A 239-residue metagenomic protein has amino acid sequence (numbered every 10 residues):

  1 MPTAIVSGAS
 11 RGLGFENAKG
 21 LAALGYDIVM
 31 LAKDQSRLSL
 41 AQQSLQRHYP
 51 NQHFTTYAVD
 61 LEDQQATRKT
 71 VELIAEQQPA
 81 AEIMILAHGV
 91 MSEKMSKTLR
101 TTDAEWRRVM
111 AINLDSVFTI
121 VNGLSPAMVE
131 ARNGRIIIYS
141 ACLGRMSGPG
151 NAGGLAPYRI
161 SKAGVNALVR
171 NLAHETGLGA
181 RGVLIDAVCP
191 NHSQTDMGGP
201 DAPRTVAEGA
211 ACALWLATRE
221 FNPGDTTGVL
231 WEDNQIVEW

Functional and structural regions predicted by a protein language model:
M1-V29: Canonical Rossmann dinucleotide-binding motif of NAD(H)/NADP(H)-dependent dehydrogenases/reductases, specifically
L24-L40: Conserved glycine-rich Rossmann-like NAD(P)H-binding loop of the short-chain dehydrogenase/reductase
Q35-S36, A58-K69, D103: The beta1-alpha1 cofactor-binding region of Rossmann-like NAD(H)/NADP(H)-dependent oxidoreductases
K69-E76, S96-R100, A104-A111: Active-site Tyr-X3-Lys motif and surrounding loop/helix of classical short-chain dehydrogenase/reductase
I85, I120-L124, M128, L168-V169 (+1 more regions): Hydrophobic positions on the long internal alpha-helix of Rossmann-like NAD(P)-dependent oxidoreductase domains
V90-M91, K97-D103, V129, R135-L178: Catalytic loop of short-chain dehydrogenase/reductase
G179-V183, A187-V188, G199-W239: C-terminal helical subdomain
